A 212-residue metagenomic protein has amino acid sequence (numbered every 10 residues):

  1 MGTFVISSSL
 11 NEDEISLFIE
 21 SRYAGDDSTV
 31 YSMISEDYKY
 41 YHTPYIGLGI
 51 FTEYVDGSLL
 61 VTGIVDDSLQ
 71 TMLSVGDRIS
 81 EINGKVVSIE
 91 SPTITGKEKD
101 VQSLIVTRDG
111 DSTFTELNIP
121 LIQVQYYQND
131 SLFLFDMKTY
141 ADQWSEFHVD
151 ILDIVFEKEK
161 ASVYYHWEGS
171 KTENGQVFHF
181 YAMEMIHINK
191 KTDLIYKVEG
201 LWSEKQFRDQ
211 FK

Functional and structural regions predicted by a protein language model:
M1-S28, S32, E81-K85, D111 (+2 more regions): Short, low-complexity N-terminal intrinsically disordered segments enriched in polar/charged residues
S8, E12-T62, P92-T95: PDZ/PDZ-like peptide-tail recognition elements
I50, G76, L104: Terminal peptide-recognition signature
Y54, V75, E116-L121, S131-N174: Surface-exposed, charged secondary-structure patches
Q70-I89: Conserved PDZ fold ligand-binding element
P92-D130: PDZ-domain C-terminal substructure recognizer with occasional recognition of PDZ-binding tails
F135, T139-Y140, K197-K212: Low-complexity, intrinsically disordered terminal/linker segments enriched in charged and Gly/Pro repeats
D150-V155, Y181-I188: Hydrophobic/aromatic beta-strand elements that line small-molecule binding cavities or substrate pockets in beta-rich
